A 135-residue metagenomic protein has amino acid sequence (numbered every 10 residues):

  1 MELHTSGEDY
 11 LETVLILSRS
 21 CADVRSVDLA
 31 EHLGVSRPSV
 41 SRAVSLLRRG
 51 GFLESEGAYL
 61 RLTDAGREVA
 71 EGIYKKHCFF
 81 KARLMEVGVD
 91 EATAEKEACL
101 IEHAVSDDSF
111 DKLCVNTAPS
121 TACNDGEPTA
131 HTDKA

Functional and structural regions predicted by a protein language model:
E2-V35: N-terminal helix-turn-helix DNA-binding core of bacterial DNA-binding proteins
Y10, L29, V40-R48: Basic amphipathic alpha-helical segments that dock to polyanions
H32, V69, E86: Residues within the alpha-helical elements of helix-turn-helix
P38, A92: Key DNA-contact positions within bacterial/archaeal DNA-binding proteins
R48-E56: A short, conserved structural fragment
A58-H77: Basic, amphipathic "hinge/linker" alpha-helix immediately C-terminal to the N-terminal HTH DNA-binding motif
G72-V87, T93, E97-L100, D108 (+1 more regions): Short, solvent-exposed amphipathic helices
K96-A135: C-terminal regulatory/oligomerization modules of transcriptional regulators
